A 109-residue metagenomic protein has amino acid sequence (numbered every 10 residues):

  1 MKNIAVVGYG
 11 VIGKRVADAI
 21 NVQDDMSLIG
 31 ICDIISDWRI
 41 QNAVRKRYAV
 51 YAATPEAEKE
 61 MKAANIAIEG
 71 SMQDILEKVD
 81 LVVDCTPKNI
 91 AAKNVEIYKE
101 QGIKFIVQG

Functional and structural regions predicted by a protein language model:
M1-G109: N-terminal Rossmann-like NAD(P) cofactor-binding subdomain of oxidoreductases, focused on the glycine-rich
